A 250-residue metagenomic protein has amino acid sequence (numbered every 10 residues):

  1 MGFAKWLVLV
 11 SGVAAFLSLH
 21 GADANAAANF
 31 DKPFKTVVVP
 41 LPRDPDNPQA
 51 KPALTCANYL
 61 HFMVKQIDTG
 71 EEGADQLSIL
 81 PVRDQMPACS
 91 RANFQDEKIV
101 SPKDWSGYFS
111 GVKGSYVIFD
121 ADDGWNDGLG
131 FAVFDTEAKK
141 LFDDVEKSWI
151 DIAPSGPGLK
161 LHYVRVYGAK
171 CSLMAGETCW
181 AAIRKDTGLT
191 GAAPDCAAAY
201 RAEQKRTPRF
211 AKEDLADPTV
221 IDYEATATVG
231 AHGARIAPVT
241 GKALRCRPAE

Functional and structural regions predicted by a protein language model:
V8-S18: Bacterial N-terminal signal peptides
A26-A57, G156-E250: Acidic, small-residue rich beta-repeat scaffolds with periodic aromatic anchors
A26-K103, R235-P238: Terminal domain-start segments
A50-K51, P102-F109, E146-S155: Repeated scaffold domains used in trafficking and secretory/extracellular systems, primarily beta-propellers
T55-G73, K113-D122, P157-A169: Short beta-strand elements that form the blades of beta-propeller/WD-repeat-like and other beta-sheet-rich scaffold
G73-S78, N126-A132, A169-I183: Structural motif
T136-E137: Short loop/turn segments that connect beta-strands within beta-propeller blades
L141-S148, V239-G241: Beta-propeller fold detector
